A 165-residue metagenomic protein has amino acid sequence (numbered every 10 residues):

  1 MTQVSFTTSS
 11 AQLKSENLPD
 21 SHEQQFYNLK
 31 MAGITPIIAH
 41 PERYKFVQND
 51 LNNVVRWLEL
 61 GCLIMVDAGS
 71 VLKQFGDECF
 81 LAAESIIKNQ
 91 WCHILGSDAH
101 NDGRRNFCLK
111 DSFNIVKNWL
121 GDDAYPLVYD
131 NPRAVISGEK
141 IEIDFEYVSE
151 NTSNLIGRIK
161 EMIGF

Functional and structural regions predicted by a protein language model:
M1-M65, I143, Y147-F165: Extended substrate/RNA-proximal surfaces in nucleic-acid metabolism proteins
K14-E16, P41-Y44, G69-V71, A99-D102 (+1 more regions): Active-site beta-loop-alpha junctions enriched in small/polar residues
E23-F26, N49-V55, D77-I87, L109-S112: Charged helix-capping and loop-helix junction motifs
C62, A68-G69, C79, K88-Q90 (+3 more regions): Glycine-rich, Lys/Arg-enriched anion-binding loops that position phosphate/diphosphate groups for phosphoryl
K73-F75, G103-F107, I136-S137, D144: Short active-site-adjacent structural elements
W91-F107: Short acidic/histidine-rich active-site segments
C108-L109, V128: N-terminal alpha-helical segment
N114-F165: Mid-to-C-terminal alpha-helical segments outside catalytic/metal-binding sites
